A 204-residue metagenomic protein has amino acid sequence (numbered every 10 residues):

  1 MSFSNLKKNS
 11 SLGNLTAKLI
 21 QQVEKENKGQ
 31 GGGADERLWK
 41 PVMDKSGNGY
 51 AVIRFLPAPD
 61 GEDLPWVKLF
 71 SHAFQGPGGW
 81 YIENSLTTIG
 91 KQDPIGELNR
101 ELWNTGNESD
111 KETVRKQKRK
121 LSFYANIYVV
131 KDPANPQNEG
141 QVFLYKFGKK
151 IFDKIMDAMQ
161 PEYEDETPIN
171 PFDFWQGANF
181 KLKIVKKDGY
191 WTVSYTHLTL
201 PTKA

Functional and structural regions predicted by a protein language model:
S2-P171: OB-fold ssDNA-binding interfaces and closely related basic DNA-contact patches used across DNA replication/repair
V130, K183-I184: Short His-Asn-centered micro-motif
K183, T202-K203: A very general structural signal that marks isolated residues within well-ordered alpha-helical segments
V185-W191: Short, charged beta-turn/beta-strand-edge "cap" motif at the junction between a beta-strand and an adjacent loop
T196-T202: Conserved small/polar residues in nucleotide/adenosyl-binding loops
